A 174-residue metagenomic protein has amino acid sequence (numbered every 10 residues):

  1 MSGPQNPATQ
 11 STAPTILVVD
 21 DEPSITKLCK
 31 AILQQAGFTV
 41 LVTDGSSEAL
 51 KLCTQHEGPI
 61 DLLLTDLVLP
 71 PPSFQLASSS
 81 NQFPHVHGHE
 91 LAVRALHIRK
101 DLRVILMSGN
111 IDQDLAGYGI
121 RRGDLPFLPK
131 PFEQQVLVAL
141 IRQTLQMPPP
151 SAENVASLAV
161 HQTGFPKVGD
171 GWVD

Functional and structural regions predicted by a protein language model:
M1-L17, P23-K30, A36, S47 (+5 more regions): Non-catalytic signal-transmission and effector/linker regions of two-component phosphorelay proteins
D20-D21, D66: Acidic di-acidic motifs
K30, V42-L62, D66, P70-S73: Acidic, metal-coordinating helix/loop segments flanking the phosphotransfer/catalytic sites of two-component signaling
K51, S73-D101: Short amphipathic alpha-helix used as the core "switch/output" element in two-component signaling
V68, F83, I111-D114: Conserved phosphotransfer active-site motifs of two-component signaling proteins, especially the receiver
M107-S108: Hydrophobic/aromatic residues positioned on beta-strands within the core alpha/beta folds
Y118-L128: As written
